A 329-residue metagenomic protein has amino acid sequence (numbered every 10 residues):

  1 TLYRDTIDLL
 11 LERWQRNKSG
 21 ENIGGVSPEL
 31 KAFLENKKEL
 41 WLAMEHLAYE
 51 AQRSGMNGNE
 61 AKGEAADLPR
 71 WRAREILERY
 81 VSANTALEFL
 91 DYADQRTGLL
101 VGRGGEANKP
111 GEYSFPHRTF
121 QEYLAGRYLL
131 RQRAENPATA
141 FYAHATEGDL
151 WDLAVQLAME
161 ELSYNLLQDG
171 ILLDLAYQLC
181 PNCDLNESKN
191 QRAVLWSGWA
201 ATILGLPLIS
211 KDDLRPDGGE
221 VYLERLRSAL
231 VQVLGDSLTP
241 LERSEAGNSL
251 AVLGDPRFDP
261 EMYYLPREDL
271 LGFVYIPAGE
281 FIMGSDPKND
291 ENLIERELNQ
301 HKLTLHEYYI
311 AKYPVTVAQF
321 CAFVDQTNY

Functional and structural regions predicted by a protein language model:
T1-G272, K312: P-loop NTP-binding cores centered on the Walker
Y263-Y329: A short glycine-rich, aromatic-capped structural motif
